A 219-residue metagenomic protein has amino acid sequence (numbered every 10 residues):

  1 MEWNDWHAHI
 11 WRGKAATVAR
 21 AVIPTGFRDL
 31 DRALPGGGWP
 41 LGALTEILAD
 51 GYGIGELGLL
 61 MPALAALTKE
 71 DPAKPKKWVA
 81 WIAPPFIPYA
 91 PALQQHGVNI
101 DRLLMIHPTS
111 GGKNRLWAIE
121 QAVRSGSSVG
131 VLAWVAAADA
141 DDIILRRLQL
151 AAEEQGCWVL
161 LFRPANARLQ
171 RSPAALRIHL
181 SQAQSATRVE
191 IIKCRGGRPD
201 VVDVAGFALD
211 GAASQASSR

Functional and structural regions predicted by a protein language model:
M1-W81, A92-D101, G197, S218-R219: Detector for small/aliphatic-rich hydrophobic stretches
G26, E56, Y89, R115 (+1 more regions): Helical mechanochemical/support elements of P-loop NTPase systems and associated helical scaffolds
L30, I47, L103, V131 (+2 more regions): Conserved RecA-like P-loop NTPase ATPase core
G51-Y52, A80, K113-W117, C157-W158 (+1 more regions): Localized chelating/binding microdomains that coordinate divalent metal ions or stabilize phosphate-bearing
G55, F86-P91, R168-L169: Short, charged/polar "capping" segments at the starts of alpha-helices and the immediately preceding loops
P75-V129, W134: Conserved inter-motif catalytic segment of the P-loop NTP-binding fold
P108-I178: P-loop NTPase motor core
V159-R219: Phosphate-binding/switch region of NTP-binding enzymes
